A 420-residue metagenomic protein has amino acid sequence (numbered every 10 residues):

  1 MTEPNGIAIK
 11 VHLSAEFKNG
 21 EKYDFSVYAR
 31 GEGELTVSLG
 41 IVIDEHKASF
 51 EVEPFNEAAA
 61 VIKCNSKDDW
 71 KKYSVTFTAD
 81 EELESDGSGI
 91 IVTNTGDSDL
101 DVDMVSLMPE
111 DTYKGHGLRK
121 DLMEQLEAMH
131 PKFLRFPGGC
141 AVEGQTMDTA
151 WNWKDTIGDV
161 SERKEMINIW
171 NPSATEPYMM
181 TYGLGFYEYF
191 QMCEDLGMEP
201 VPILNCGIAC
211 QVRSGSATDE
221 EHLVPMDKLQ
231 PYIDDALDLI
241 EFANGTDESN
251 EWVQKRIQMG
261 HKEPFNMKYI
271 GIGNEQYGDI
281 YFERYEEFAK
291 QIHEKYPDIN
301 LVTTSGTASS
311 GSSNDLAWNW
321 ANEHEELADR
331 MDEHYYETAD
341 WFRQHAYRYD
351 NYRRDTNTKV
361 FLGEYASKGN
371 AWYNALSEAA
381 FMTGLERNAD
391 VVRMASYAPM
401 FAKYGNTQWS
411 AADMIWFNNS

Functional and structural regions predicted by a protein language model:
M1-T181, E199-V201, S216-Q230, D279 (+2 more regions): Extracellular and organelle-lumenal recognition/adhesion modules and their flexible linkers in secreted
V27, H130, C193, L239 (+3 more regions): Conserved, mostly hydrophobic/aromatic
F77-E82, D86-G89, E110-P131, T181-L196 (+5 more regions): An active-site-proximal structural segment forming one wall of the substrate-binding cleft that immediately precedes
T93-T95, D101, P109, P137-C140 (+4 more regions): Active-site groove signature of glycoside hydrolases
F136, I203-N205, N250-G260, H293-N314 (+2 more regions): Aromatic-lined carbohydrate-recognition surfaces of secreted/lumenal glycan-active proteins
E165, W170-G183, E188, G278-D279 (+3 more regions): Glycoside hydrolase catalytic-domain groove-lining segments
I208-Q211, N357-S420: Aromatic/acidic polysaccharide-binding cleft in carbohydrate-active enzymes
Q211-V224, P231, I257-P264, G306-D340 (+1 more regions): Substrate-binding cleft/loops of secretory-pathway carbohydrate-active enzymes
